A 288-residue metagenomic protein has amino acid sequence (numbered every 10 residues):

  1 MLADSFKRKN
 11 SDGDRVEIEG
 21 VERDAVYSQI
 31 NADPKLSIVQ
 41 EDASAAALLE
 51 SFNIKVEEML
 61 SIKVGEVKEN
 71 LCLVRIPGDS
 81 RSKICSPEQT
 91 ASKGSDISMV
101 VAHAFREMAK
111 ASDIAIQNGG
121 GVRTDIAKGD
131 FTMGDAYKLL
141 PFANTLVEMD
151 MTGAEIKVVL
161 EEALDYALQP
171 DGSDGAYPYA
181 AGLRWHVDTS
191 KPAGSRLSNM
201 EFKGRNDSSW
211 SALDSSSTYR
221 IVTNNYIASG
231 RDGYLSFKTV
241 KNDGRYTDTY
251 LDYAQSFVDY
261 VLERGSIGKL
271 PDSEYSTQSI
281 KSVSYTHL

Functional and structural regions predicted by a protein language model:
M1-L288: Catalytic centers of hydrolytic enzymes
